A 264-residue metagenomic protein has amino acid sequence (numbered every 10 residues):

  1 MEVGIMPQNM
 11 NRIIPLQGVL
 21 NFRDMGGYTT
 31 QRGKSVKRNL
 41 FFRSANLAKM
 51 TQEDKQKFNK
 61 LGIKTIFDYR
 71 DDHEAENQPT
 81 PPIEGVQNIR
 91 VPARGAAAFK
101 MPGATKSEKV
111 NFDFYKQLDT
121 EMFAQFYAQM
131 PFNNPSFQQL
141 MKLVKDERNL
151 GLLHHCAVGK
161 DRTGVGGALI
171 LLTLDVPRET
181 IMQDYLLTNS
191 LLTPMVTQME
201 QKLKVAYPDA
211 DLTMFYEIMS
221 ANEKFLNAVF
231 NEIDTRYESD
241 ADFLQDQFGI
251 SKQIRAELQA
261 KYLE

Functional and structural regions predicted by a protein language model:
M1-L153, G166-E264: Cys-dependent protein tyrosine phosphatase-like superfamily
A157-V158, R162-T163: Ser/Thr-glycine-rich phosphate-binding loops at phosphate-binding pockets of nucleotides, nucleotide cofactors
